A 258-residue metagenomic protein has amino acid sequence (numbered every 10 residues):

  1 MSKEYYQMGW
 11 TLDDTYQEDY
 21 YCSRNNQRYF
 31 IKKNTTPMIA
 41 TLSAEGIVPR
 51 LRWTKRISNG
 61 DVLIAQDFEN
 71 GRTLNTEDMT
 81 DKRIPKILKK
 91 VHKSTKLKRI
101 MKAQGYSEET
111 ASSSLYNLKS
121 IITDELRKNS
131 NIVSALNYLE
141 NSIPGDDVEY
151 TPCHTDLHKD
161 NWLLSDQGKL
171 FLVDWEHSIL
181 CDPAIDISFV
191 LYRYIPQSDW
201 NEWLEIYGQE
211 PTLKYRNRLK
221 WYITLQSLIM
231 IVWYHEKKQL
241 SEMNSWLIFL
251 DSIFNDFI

Functional and structural regions predicted by a protein language model:
M1-W10: Juxta-kinase regulatory segment immediately upstream of eukaryotic protein kinase catalytic domains
S2, K96-T155, S252-I258: An alpha-helical support segment within catalytic cores of ATP-dependent transferases
G9-K102: ATP-binding pocket architecture of kinase catalytic cores
D19-C22, E140-I185: Active-site acidic catalytic loop and adjacent metal/ATP-binding pocket of ATP-dependent phosphoryl transfer enzymes
I57-E77, A111-T123, L228-S241: A glycine-centered beta->alpha junction motif in the catalytic cores of kinase/phosphotransferase enzymes
H92-R99, I143, P211, H235-K238: A general structural signal marking secondary-structure boundaries and capping sites
S165-Y215: Active-site Asp-x-Gly
Y192-Y194, I206-I258: Helix-rich C-terminal or lid/interface subdomains of diverse kinases
